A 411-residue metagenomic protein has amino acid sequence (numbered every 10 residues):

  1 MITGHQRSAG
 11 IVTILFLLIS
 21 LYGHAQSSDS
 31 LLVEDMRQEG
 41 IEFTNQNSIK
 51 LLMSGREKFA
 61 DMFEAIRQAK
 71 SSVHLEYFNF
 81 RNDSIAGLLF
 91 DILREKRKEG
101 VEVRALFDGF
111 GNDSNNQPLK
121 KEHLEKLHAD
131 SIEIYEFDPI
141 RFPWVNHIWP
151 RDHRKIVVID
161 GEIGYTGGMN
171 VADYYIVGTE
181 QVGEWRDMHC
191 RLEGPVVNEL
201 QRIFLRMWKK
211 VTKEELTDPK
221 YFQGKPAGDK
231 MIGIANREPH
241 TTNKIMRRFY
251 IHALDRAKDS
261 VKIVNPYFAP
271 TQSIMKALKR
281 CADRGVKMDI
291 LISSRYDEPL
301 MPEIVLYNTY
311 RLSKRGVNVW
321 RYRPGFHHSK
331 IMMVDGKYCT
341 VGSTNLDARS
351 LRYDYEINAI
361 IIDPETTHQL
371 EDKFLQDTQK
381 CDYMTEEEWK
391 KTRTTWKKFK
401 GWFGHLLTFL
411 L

Functional and structural regions predicted by a protein language model:
M1-I11: Bacterial N-terminal signal peptides that target proteins for export
I2-T3, I19-G23: Intrinsic low-complexity/disordered segments
V12-S20: Bacterial N-terminal signal peptides
L21-L411: Charged, low-complexity intrinsically disordered terminal segments
